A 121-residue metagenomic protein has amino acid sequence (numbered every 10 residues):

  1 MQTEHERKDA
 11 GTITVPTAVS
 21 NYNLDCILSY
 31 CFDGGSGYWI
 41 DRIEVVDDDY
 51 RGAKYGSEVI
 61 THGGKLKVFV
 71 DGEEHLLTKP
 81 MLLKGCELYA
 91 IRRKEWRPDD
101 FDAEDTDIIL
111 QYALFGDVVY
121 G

Functional and structural regions predicted by a protein language model:
M1-K65: Long, contiguous N-terminal structural blocks used for assembly/anchoring
V15-N23, E73, L77-M81, R97-F101 (+1 more regions): Alpha-helix boundary/N-cap detector
C26-Y30, R42, M81-L88, I109: Charge-rich, solvent-exposed alpha-helical interaction surfaces
C31-G35, Y89-R93, D117: Short, flexible helical or helix-coil boundary motifs
H62, L77-E95: Acidic, low-complexity, intrinsically disordered interaction modules
F69-D71: Acidic, serine/threonine- and proline-rich low-complexity regulatory tracts
R92-Y120: Short, compact, well-ordered microdomains
